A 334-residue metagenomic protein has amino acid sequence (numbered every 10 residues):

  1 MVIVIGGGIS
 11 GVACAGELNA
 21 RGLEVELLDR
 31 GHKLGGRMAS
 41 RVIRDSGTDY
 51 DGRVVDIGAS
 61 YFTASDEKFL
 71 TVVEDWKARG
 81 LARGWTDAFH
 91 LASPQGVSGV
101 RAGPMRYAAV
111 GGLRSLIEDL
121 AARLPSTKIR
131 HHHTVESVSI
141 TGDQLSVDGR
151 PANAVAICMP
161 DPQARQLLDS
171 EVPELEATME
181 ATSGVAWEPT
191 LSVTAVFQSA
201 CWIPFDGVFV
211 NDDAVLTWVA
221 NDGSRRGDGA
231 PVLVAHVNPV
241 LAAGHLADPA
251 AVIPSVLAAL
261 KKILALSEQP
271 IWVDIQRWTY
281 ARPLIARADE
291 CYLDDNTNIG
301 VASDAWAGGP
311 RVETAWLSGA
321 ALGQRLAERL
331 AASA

Functional and structural regions predicted by a protein language model:
M1-S10: Beta1/beta-strand and adjacent pyrophosphate-binding region of the FAD-binding site in flavoprotein oxidoreductases
I3, N19-Y50: Glycine-rich FAD pyrophosphate-binding loop
E17, S40-F89: N-terminal FAD cofactor-binding segment of flavoenzymes
G35, G52, A152-D206, L266-E268: Central helical "cap/lid" subdomain
Y61-S65, H90, P94-A121, L246-S255: Short beta-strand to alpha-helix junction loop
H131-Q144: A conserved short coil-to-beta-strand element within the FAD-binding core of flavoproteins
T194-H245, S255, A259-L264: Active-site substrate-recognition segment that forms the wall of the catalytic cavity or substrate channel
P254-S255, A259-T297: Flavin (FAD/FMN) cofactor-binding core of flavoprotein oxidoreductases
